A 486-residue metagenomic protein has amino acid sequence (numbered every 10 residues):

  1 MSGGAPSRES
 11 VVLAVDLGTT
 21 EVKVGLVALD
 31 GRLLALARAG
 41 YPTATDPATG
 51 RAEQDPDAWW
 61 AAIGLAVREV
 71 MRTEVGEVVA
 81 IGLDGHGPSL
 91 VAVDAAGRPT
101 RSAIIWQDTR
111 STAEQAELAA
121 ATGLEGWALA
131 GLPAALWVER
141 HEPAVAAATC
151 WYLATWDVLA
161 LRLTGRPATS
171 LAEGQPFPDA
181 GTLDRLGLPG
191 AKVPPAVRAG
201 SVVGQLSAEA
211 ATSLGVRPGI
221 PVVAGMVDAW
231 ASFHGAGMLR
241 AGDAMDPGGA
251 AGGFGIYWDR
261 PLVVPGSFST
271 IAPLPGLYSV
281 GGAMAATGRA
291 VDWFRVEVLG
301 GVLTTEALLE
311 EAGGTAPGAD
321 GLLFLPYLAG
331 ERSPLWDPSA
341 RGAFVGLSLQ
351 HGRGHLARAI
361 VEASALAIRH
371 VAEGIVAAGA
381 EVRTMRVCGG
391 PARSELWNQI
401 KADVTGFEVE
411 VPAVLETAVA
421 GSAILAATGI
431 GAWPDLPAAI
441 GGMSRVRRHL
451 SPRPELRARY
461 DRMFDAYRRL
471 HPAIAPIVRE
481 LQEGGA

Functional and structural regions predicted by a protein language model:
M1-R101, A148, T212, V216 (+5 more regions): N-terminal glycine/serine-rich phosphate-binding loop of ATP-dependent small-molecule kinases, especially carbohydrate
L17-T19, T122-V227, A329, A357 (+1 more regions): Gly/Ser/Thr-rich active-site cleft segment
Q54, A80-G85, I104-Q107, G126-G131 (+8 more regions): Active-site nucleophile and cofactor-binding loops and adjacent substrate-binding regions of central metabolic enzymes
L132-A144, L161-R166, T182-L186, G190 (+4 more regions): A short helix-loop
P176-P275, A286, L303-E306, E310 (+3 more regions): ATP-dependent carbohydrate kinase catalytic cores
S232-G235, M284-A285, D292-R295, E362 (+2 more regions): Glycine-rich phosphate-binding/hydrolytic loop that grips phosphoryl groups
L262, G431-A486: Acidic, glycine/GT-rich loop-and beta-edge segments that sit at the periphery of enzyme/chaperone cores
G318-V411: Activation-segment/catalytic-loop signature of the eukaryotic protein kinase fold
